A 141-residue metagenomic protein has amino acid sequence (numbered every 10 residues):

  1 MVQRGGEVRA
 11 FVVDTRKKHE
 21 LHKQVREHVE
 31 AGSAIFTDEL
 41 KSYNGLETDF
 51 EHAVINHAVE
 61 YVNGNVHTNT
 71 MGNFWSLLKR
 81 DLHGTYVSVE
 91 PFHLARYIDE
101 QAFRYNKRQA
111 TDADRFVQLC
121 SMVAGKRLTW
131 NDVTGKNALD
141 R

Functional and structural regions predicted by a protein language model:
M1-R141: Residue-level recognition of single "structural anchor" positions that define or cap local secondary structure
